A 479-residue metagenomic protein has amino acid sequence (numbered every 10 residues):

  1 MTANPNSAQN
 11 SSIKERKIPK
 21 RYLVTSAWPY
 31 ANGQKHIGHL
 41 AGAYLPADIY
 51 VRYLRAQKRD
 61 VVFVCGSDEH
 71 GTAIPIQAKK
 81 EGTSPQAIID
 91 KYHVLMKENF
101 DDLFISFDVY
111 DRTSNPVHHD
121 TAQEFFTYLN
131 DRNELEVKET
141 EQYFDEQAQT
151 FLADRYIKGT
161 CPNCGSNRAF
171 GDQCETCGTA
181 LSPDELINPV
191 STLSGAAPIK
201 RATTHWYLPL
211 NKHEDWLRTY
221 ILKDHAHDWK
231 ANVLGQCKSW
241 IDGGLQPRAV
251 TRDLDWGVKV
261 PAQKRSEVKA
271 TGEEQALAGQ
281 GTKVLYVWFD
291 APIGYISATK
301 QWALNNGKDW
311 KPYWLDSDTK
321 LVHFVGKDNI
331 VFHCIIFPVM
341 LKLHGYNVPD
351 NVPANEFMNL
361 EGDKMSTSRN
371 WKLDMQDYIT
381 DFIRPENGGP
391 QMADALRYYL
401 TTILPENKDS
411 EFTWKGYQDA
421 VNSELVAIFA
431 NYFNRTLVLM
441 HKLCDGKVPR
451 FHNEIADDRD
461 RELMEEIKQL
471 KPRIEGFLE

Functional and structural regions predicted by a protein language model:
T2-N6, N10-K138, Q149-T150, P162 (+1 more regions): N-terminal Rossmann-like or analogous alpha/beta NTP/dinucleotide-binding catalytic cores that position adenine
N10-K58, V64-C65, V117-T121, C164 (+1 more regions): Structured secondary-structure scaffolds
H70, W371, S410, E466-K471: N-terminal alpha-helical segment
K97-F100, F126, N130, A430 (+4 more regions): Structural signal for well-ordered, non-membrane alpha-helices
N133-H205: Cys/His-rich short segments
Q142-Q147, E356-M358, G416-Y417, P449-D457: A glycine-rich phosphate-binding loop feature that marks nucleotide/adenosyl-phosphate handling sites
H225-D228, R473-E479: Short helix-to-loop capping/linker segments positioned immediately adjacent to catalytic or ligand/cofactor-binding
G446-E475: Acidic, turn-prone loop/beta-hairpin segments
